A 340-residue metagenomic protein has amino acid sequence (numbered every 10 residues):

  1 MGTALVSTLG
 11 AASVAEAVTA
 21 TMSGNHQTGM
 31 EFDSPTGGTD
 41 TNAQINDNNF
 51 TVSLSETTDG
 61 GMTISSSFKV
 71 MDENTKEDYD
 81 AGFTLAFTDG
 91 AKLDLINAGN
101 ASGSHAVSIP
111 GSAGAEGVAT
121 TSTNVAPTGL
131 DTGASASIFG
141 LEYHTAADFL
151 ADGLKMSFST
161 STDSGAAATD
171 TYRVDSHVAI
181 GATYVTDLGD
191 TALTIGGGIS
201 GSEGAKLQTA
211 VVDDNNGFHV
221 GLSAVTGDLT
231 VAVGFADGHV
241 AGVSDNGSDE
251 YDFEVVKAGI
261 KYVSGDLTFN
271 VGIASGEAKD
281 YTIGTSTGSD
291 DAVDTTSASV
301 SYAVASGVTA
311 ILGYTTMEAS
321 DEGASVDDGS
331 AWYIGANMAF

Functional and structural regions predicted by a protein language model:
M1-F340: Outer-membrane beta-barrel proteins
